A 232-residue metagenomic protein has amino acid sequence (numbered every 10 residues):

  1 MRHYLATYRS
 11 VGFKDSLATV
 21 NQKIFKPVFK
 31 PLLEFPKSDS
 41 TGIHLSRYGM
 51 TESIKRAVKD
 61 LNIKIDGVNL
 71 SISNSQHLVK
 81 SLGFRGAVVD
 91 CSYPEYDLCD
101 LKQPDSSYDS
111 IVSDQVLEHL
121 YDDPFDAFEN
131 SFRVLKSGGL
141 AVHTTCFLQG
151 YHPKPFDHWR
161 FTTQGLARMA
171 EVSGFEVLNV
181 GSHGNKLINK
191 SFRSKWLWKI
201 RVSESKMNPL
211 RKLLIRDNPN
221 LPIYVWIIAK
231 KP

Functional and structural regions predicted by a protein language model:
M1-S106, S110-D114, P124-F132, P222-V225: Conserved N-terminal segment of class I S-adenosyl-L-methionine
Y4-T7, S16, D90, G138 (+2 more regions): Short, well-ordered helical secondary-structure segments
G67, G86, G139, F175-E176: A structural micro-motif
Q115-H119: Short catalytic micro-motifs in class I SAM-dependent methyltransferases
Y121-N130, L140-P232: S-adenosyl-L-methionine-dependent methyltransferase catalytic module, highlighting the catalytic core
